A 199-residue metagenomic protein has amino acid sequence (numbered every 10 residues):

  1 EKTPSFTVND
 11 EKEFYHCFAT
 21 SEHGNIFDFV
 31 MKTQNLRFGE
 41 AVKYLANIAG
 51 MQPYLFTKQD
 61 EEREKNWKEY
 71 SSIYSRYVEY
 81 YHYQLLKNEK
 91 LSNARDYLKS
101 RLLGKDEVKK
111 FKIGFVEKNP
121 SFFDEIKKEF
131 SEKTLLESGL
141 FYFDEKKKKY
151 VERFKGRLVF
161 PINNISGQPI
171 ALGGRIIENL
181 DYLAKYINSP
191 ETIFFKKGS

Functional and structural regions predicted by a protein language model:
E1-N35, K43, F56, E69: N-terminal single-stranded DNA-binding subdomain of primase/primase-helicase replication proteins
K2, E11, H23, G104-K105 (+2 more regions): Short flexible coil/turn linkers enriched for glycine and charged/polar residues that connect secondary-structure
E13, N47-M51, R95-D96, S100 (+1 more regions): Short, conserved phosphate-binding/catalytic loop or strand-edge motifs used in phosphoryl-/nucleotidyl-transfer
C17, V30, L98, F160 (+1 more regions): Terminal peptide-recognition signature
N25-F29, R76-Y80, N93-Y97, S121-F122: A general alpha-helix detector
E40-N93: Conserved active-site segments centered on acidic
E62-E69, R76, E117-S199: Phosphate-handling DNA/RNA-contact segment within nucleic-acid enzymes
